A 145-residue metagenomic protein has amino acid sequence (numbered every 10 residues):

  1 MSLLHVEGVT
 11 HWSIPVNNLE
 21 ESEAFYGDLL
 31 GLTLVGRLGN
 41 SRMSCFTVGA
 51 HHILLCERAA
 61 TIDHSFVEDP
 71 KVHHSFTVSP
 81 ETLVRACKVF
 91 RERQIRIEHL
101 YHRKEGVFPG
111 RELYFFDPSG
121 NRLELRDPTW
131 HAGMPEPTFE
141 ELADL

Functional and structural regions predicted by a protein language model:
S2-H5, K88, E92-L145: Vicinal oxygen chelate
S2-L3, I62-F66: Short, flexible, solvent-exposed loop/turn segments with mixed acidic/basic and small polar residues
G8-N17, T47, H64-F90, R111-F116 (+1 more regions): Vicinal oxygen chelate
I14-L54: Core segments of cupin and vicinal oxygen chelate
R42, H51-H52, P70-V72, R93: A generic structural signal for short beta-strands and their flanking turns/coil linkers
H52, T61-I62: Short, surface-exposed beta-strand-loop junctions and turns on beta-sheet-rich folds
L54-C56, E124: Conserved beta-strand in the GNAT
